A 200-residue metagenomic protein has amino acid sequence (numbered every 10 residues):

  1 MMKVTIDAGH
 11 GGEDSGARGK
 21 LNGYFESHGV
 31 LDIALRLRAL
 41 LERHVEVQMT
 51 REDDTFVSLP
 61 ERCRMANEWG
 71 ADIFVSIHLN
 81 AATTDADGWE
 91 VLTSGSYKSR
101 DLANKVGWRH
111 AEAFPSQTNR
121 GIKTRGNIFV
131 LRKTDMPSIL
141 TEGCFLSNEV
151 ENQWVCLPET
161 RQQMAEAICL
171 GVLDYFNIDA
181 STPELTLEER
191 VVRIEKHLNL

Functional and structural regions predicted by a protein language model:
M2-G23: Short glycine-rich His-centered loop
K3, L21-L200: Active-site-proximal helix/loop segments of hydrolytic enzymes
